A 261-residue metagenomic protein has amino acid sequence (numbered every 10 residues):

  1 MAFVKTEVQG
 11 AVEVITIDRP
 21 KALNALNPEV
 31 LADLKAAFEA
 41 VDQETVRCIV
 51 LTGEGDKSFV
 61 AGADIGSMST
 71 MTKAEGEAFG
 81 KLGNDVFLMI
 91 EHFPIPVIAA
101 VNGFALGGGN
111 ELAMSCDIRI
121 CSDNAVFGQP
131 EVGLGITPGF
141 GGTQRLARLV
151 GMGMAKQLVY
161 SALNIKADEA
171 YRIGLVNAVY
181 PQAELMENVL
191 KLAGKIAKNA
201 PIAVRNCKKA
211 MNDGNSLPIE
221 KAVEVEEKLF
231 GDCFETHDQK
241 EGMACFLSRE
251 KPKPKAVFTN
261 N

Functional and structural regions predicted by a protein language model:
M1-G10, V41-E44, D56, A162-D168 (+2 more regions): C-terminal alpha-helix plus adjacent terminal tail
M1-T52, L88: Conserved CoA-thioester-binding segment of acyl-CoA-metabolizing enzymes
I15, R19, D33-L34, L51 (+7 more regions): Terminal peptide-recognition signature
E29-D33, L82, M89, N188 (+2 more regions): Charged catalytic carboxylate motif
V30-D33, F79-L82, L112, L185 (+1 more regions): Hydrophobic alpha-helical membrane-association signature
G53-M89, A105, G135, P218: Glycine- (often His-adjacent) and acidic-residue-rich active-site loop that binds/positions the CoA thioester
M89-I202, D232-T236, E241-A244, N260: Crotonase-fold acyl-CoA enzyme core
